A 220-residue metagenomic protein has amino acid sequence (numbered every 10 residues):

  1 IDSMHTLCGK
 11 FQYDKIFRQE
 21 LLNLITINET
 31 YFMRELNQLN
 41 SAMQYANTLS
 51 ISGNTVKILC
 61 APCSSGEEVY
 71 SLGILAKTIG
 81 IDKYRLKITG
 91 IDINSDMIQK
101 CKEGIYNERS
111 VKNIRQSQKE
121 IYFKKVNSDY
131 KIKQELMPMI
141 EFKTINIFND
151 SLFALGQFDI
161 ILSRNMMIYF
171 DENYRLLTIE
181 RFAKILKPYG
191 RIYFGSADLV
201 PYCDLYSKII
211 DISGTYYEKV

Functional and structural regions predicted by a protein language model:
I1-L59: Conserved AdoMet
M43-N47, Y70-G73, K77, A183: A structural alpha-helix within SAM-dependent methyltransferase catalytic domains
N54-G66, S71, T89: Conserved class I S-adenosyl-L-methionine
T78-Y84: Short helix-capping segments at alpha-helix termini
Y84-L162, M166-F170, Y174, L199-P201 (+1 more regions): Extended basic-aromatic, gly/pro-enriched interface segments that bind polyanionic ligands
L176-P188: A short glycine-rich, Lys/Arg-flanked "PGG" loop and its adjoining helix->strand segment in the class I
P188-S196: Conserved beta-strand signature within the Rossmann-like core of class I S-adenosyl-L-methionine
D211-Y216: Short hydrophobic/aromatic beta-strand or adjacent loop that forms the aromatic wall/cage of a ligand/substrate-binding
